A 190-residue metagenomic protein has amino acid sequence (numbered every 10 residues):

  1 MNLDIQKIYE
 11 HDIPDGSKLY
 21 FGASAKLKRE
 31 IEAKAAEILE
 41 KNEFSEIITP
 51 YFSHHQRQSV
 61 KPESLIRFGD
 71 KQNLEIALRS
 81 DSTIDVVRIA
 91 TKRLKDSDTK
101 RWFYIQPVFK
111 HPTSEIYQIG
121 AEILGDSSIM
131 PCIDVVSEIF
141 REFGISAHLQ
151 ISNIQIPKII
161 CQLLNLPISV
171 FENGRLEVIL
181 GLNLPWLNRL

Functional and structural regions predicted by a protein language model:
N2-A23, E30, K34-L190: Extended, charged alpha-beta segments that form solvent-exposed binding/catalytic grooves in nucleic-acid-handling
